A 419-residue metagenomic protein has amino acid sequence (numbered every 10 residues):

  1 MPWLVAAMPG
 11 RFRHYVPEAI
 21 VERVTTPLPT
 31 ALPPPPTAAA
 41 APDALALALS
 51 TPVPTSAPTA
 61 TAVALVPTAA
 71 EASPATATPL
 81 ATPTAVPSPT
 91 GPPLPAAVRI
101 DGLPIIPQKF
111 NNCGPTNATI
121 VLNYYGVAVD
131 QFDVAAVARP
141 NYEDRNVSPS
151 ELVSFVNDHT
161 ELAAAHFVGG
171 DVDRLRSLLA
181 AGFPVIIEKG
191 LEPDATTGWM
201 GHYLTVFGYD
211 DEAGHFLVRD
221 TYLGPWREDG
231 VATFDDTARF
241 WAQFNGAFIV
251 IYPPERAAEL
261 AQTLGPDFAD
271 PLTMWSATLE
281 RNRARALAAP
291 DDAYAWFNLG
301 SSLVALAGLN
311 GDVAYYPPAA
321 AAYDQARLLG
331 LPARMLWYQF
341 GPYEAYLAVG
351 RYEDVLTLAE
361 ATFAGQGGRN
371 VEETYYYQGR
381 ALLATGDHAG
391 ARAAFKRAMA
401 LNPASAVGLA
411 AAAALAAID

Functional and structural regions predicted by a protein language model:
W3-V98, R397, D419: Ser/Thr-rich, Proline-interspersed low-complexity disordered segments
V98-Y142: Active-site nucleophile-adjacent alpha helix/oxyanion-hole segment immediately C-terminal to the catalytic cysteine
V168-D220: Active-site-adjacent substructure of cysteine-protease-like catalytic cores
D211-L306, P318: Noncatalytic regulatory segments and standalone regulatory/sensor domains
S301-P317, Y323-Y377: Alpha-helical adaptor scaffolds
A305, A348, A384, A417-I418: Register position in tetratricopeptide repeats
H388-A406: TPR/TPR-like (Sel1-like) alpha-helical repeat modules
